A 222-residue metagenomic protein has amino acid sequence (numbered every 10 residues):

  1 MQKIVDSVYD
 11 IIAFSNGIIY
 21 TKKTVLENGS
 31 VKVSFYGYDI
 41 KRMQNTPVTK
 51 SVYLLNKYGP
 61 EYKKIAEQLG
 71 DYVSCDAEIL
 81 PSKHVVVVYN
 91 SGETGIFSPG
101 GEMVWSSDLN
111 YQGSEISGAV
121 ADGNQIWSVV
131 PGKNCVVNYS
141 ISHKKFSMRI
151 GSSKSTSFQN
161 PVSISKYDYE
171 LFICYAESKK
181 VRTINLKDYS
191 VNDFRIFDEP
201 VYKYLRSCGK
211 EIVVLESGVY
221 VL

Functional and structural regions predicted by a protein language model:
V5-S15, K57-I79, Q112-G123, S157-Y167 (+1 more regions): Repeated scaffold domains used in trafficking and secretory/extracellular systems, primarily beta-propellers
Y20-N28, L80, V87-S91, S128-N134 (+2 more regions): Conserved beta-strand positions in repeat-built beta-propeller and related beta-rich domains
K23-S51: Beta-propeller domains
L26-G37, G92-I96, K133-N138, S178-T183 (+1 more regions): Structural motif
D39-K41, S98-E102, S140-K144, N185-Y189: Short loop/turn segments that connect beta-strands within beta-propeller blades
M43-G70, V104-Q112, S147-S157: Surface-exposed loop and turn segments in beta-propeller and other repeat-based domains that flank or scaffold
L109-S165: Eukaryotic tandem repeat interaction scaffolds
T156-R182: Loop/turn-rich, solvent-exposed surfaces of beta-rich toroidal or solenoidal domains
